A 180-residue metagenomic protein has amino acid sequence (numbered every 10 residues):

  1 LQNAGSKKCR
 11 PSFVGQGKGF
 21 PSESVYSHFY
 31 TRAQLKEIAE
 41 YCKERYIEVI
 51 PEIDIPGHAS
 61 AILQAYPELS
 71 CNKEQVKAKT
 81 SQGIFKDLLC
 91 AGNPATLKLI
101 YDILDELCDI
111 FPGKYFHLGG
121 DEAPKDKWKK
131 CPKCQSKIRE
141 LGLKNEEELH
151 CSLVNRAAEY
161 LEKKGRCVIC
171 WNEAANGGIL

Functional and structural regions predicted by a protein language model:
L1-H117, C131, R156: Feature activates predominantly on carbohydrate-active enzymes
K98-D105, D109-L180: Gly/Pro-rich turn-and-neighbor structural signature
